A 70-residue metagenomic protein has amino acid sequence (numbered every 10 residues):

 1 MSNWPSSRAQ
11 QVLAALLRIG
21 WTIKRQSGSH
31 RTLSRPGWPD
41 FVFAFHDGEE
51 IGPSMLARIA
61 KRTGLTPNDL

Functional and structural regions predicted by a protein language model:
M1-L70: Basic nucleic-acid-binding interfaces
